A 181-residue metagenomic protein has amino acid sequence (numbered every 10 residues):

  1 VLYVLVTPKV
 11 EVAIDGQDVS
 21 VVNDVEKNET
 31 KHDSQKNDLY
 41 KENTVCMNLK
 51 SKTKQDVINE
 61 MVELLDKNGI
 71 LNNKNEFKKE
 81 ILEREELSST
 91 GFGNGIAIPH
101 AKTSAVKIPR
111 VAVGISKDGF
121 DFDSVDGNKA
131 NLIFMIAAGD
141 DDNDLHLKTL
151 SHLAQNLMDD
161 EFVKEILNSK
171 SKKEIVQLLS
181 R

Functional and structural regions predicted by a protein language model:
V1-R181: Cytosolic covalent-transfer regions centered on His/Cys nucleophiles that carry phosphoryl or persulfide groups
